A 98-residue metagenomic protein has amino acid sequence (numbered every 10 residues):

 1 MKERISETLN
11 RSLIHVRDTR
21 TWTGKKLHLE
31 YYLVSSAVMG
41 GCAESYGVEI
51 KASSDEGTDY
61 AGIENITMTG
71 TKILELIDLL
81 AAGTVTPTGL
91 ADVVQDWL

Functional and structural regions predicted by a protein language model:
M1-Y32: Negatively charged, low-complexity tracts enriched in Asp/Glu with abundant Ser/Thr
K2-E3, R11, M68-E75: Sequence/structural signature of long amphipathic alpha-helices that form protein-protein interaction faces
E7, M39, T69-K72, T86: A generic structural micro-environment signature that highlights single residues at secondary-structure boundaries
G24-G41, A91-D96: A positively charged, amphipathic N-terminal helix/segment that binds anionic biomolecules
V38-A61: A short, structured beta-strand/loop element
T58-T71: A short, exposed loop/beta-hairpin motif centered on an aromatic-Gly-Thr core
L74-L98: Compositionally biased, intrinsically disordered linkers/stalks adjacent to structured regions
